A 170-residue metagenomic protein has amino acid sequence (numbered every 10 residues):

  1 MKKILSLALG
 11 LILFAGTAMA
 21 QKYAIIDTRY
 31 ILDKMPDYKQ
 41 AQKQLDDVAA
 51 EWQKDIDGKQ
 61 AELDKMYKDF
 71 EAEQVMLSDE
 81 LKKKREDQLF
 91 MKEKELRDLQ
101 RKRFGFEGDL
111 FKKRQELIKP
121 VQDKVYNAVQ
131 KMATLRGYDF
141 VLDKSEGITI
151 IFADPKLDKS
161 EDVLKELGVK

Functional and structural regions predicted by a protein language model:
M1-I4: Positively charged n-region of N-terminal signal peptides that target proteins for export
S6-F14: Hydrophobic helical h-region of N-terminal Sec-dependent signal peptides in bacterial secretory/periplasmic proteins
F14-A20: Sec/Tat signal peptide C-region and signal peptidase I cleavage site
Q21-R136, F140-I148, K170: Amphipathic alpha-helical segments
I151-A153: Short, exposed beta-strand-loop hairpins at the edges of beta-sheets in extracellular/periplasmic proteins
K159-S160: Short, hinge-like loop/turn segments at secondary-structure boundaries
